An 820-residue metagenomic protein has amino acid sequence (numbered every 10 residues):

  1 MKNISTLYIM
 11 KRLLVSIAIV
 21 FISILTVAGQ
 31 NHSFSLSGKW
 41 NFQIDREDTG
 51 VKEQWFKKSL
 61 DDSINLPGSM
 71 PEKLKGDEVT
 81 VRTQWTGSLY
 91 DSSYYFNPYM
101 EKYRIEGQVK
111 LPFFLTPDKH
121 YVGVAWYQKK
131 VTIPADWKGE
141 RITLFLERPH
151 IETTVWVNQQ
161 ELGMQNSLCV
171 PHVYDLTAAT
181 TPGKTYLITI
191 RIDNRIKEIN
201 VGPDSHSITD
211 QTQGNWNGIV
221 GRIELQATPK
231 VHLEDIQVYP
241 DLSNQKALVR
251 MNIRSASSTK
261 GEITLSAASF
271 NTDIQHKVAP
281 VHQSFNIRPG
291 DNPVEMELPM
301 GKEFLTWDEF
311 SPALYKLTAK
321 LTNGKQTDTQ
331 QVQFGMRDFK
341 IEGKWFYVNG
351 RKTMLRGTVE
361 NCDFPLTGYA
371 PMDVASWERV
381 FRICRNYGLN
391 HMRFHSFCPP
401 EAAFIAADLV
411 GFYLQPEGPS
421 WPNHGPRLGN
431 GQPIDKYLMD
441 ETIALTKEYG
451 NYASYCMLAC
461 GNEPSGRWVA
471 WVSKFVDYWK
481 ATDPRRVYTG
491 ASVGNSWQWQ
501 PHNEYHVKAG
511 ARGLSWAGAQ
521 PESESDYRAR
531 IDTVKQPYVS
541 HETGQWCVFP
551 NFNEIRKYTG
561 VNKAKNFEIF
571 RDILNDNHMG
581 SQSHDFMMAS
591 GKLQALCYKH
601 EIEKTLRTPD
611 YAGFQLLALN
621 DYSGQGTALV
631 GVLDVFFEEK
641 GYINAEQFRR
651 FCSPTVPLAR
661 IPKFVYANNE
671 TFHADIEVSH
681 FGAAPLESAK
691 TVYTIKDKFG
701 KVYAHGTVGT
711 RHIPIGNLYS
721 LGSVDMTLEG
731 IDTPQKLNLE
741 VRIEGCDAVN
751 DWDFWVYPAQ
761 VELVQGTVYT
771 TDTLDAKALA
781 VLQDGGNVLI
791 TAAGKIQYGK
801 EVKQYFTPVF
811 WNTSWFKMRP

Functional and structural regions predicted by a protein language model:
G29-Q108, L187, R191, R195-K197 (+2 more regions): Accessory carbohydrate-binding/adhesion or oligomerization-edge regions at the termini of glycan-active proteins
N31, Q211-R222, P229-Q237, R337-R351 (+1 more regions): Low-complexity, Pro/Ser/Thr- and charge-rich linker/hinge segments at domain boundaries
Q43-E47, G76-D77, G87, S92-G107 (+6 more regions): Accessory beta-strand-rich segments of carbohydrate-active enzymes
Y127-K129, V170-Y174, G290-M296, S720-M726: Short strand-edge motifs at loop-to-beta-strand transitions and within beta-strands of extracellular beta-rich domains
T181-T185, N252-K340, G730-E762: Extended acidic/polar, glycine-enriched regions that form or flank non-catalytic beta-rich accessory modules
M251-A256, V561-P820: Carbohydrate-binding surfaces of carbohydrate-active enzymes
T318-C384, F754: N-terminal carbohydrate-binding accessory modules
F381-C384, H391-L633: Substrate-binding/catalytic cleft of secreted carbohydrate-active enzymes, primarily glycoside hydrolases
